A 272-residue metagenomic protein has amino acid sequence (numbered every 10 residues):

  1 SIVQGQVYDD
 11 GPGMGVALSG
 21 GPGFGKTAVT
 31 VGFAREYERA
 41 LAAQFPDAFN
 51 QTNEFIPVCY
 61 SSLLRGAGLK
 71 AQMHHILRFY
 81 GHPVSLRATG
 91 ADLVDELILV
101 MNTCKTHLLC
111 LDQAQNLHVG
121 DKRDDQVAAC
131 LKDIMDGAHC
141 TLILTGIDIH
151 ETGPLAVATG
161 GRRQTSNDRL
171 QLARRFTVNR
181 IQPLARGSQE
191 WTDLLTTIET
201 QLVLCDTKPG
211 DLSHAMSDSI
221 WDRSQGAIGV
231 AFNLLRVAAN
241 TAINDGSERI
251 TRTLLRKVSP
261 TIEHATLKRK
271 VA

Functional and structural regions predicted by a protein language model:
V3-G13, Q51: Phosphate-binding P-loop
D10-G32: Walker A/P-loop nucleotide-binding motif
E36-A48, H82-P83: Post-Walker A helix-loop "phosphate-sensing" segment adjacent to the P-loop in P-loop NTPases
F49-N50, V58-G66: A short hydrophobic beta-strand->loop->alpha-helix junction that borders the nucleotide-binding pocket of P-loop NTPases
N53-I56, A67-H75, H82-T141, G187-E190 (+2 more regions): Mid-core helix/loop region of P-loop NTP-binding domains shared across ATPases and GTPases
N116-G120, V127-D211: The catalytic "switch" region of P-loop NTPases
A185-A272: C-terminal alpha-helical "lid" subdomain
